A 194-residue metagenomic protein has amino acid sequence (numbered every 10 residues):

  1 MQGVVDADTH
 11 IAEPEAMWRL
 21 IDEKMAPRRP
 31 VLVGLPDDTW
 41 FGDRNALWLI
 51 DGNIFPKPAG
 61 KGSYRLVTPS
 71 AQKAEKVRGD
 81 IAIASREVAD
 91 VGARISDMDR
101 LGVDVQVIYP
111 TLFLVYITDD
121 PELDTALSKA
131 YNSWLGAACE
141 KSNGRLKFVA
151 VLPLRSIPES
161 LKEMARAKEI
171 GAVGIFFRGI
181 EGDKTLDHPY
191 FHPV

Functional and structural regions predicted by a protein language model:
M1-V194: Helix-coil boundary/capping segments in enzymes
